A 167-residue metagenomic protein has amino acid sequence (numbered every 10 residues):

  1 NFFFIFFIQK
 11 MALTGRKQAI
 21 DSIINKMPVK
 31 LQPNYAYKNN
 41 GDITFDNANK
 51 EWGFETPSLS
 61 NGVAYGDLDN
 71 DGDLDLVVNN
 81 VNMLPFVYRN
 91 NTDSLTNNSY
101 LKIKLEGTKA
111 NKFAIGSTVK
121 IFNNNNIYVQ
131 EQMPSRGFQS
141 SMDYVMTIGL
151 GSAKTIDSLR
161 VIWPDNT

Functional and structural regions predicted by a protein language model:
N1-P28: Short, conserved, GDST-rich strand-edge loop motifs in beta-rich repeat architectures
V29-Y35, N39-N40, T44-S60, A64 (+1 more regions): Gly/Ser/Thr/Pro-enriched helix-cap/hinge segments flanking short amphipathic alpha-helices
